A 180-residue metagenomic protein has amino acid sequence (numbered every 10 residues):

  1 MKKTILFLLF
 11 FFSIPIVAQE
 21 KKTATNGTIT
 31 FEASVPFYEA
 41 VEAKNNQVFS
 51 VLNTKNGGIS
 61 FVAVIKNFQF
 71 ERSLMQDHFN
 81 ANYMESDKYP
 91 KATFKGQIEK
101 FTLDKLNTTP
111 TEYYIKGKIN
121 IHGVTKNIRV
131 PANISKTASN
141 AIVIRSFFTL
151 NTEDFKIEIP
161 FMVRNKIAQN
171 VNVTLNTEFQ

Functional and structural regions predicted by a protein language model:
M1-K22: Bacterial Sec-dependent N-terminal signal peptides
Q19-Q180: Low-complexity, acidic/polar, glycine-enriched regions of mature
